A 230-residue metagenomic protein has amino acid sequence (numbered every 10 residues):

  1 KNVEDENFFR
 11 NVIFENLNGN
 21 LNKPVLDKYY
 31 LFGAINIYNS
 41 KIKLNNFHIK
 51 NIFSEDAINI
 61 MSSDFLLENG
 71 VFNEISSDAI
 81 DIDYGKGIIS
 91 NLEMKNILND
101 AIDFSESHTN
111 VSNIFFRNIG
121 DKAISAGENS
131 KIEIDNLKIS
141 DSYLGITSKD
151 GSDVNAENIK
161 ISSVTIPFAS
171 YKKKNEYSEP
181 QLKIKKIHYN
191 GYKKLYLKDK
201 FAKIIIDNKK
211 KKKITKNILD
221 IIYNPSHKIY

Functional and structural regions predicted by a protein language model:
K1-Y230: Extracellular beta-rich repeat passengers
